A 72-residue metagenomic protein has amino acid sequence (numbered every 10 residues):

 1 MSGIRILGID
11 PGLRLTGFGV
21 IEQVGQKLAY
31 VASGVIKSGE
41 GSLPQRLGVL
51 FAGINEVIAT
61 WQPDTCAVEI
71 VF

Functional and structural regions predicted by a protein language model:
M1-F72: Phosphate- and other anionic-substrate recognition elements at nucleic-acid/protein interfaces
